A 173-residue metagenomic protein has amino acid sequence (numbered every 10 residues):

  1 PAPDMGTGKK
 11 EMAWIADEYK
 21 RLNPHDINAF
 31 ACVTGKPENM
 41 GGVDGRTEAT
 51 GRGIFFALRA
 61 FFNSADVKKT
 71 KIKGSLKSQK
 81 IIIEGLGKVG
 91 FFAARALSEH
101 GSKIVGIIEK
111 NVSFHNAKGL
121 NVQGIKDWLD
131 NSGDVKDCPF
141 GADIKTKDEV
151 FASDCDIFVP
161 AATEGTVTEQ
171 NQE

Functional and structural regions predicted by a protein language model:
P1-D44, E48: N-terminal ligand-binding/catalytic initiation module
K9, A94, N171-E173: Short amphipathic alpha-helical segments and helix-helix/interface helices
K20-I27, T50-D66, E164, E169: Structured alpha-helical segments in the cores of large, soluble enzyme domains
G41-A152: Glycine-rich phosphate/diphosphate-binding loop of Rossmann-like nucleotide-binding domains
I82, I157-V159: Structural motif
F91, A161-G165: Transmembrane alpha-helical segments of multi-pass membrane transport proteins and ion-pumping complexes
I144-I157, G165-E173: Rossmann-fold NAD(P) dinucleotide-binding segment
